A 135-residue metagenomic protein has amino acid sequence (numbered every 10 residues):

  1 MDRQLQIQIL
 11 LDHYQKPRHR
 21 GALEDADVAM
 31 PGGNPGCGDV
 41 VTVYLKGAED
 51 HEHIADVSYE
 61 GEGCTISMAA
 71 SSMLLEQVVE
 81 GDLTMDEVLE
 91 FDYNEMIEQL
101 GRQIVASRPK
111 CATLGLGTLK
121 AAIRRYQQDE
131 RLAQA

Functional and structural regions predicted by a protein language model:
M1-A135: Domain-level signature for proteins that mediate thiol-based redox and metal-cofactor handling
